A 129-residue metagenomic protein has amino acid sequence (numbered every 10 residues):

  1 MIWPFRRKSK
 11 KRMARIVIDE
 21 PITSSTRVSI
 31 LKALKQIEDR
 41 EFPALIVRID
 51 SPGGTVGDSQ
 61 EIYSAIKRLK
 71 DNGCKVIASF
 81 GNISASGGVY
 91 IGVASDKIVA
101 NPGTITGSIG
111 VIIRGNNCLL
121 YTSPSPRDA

Functional and structural regions predicted by a protein language model:
R6-S29, S51: STAS-typified acidic loop motif
I22, G53-G54, S84, T106: Glycine-/small-residue-rich active-site loops that bind phosphorylated ligands and cofactors
T23-P43: A short, well-ordered alpha-helical element
R27-I30, V56-Q60, V111: Conserved strand-to-helix beginnings and helix N-cap segments that scaffold or border functional pockets
F42-G57, S79-G81: Short, glycine-/small-residue-enriched flexible loop/hinge segments at domain edges that mediate gating
E61, L69-N117, Y121: Glycine-rich beta-to-alpha active-site loop
Y121-A129: Single conserved hydrophobic/aromatic residue that forms the stacking wall/gate of nucleotide- or nucleobase-binding
